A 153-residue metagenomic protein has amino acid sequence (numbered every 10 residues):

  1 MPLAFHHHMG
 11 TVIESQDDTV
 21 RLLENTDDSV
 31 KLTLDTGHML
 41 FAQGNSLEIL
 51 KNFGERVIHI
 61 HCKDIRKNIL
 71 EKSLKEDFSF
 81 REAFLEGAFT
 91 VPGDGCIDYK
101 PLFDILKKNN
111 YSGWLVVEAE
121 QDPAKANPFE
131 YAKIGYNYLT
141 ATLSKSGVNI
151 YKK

Functional and structural regions predicted by a protein language model:
M1-N25: Basic- and aromatic-lined ligand-binding clefts that recognize polyanionic substrates
P2-L3, V30-L32: Short, structured loop/turn "capping" segments at alpha-beta junctions
T11, H38-L40: A short linear-motif detector with a strong N-terminal bias
Q16-V30, L40-K153: Histidine-acidic metal/acid-base catalytic patches
D35: Active-site glycine-centered loops adjacent to acidic/histidine catalytic or metal-binding residues that shape
